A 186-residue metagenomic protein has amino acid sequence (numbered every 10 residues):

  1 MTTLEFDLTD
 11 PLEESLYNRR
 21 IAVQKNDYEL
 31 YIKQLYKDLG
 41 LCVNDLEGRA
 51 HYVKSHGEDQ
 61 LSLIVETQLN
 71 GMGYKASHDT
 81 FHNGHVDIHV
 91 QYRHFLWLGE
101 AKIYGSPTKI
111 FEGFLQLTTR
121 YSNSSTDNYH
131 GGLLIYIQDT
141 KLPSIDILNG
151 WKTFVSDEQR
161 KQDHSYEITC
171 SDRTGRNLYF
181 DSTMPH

Functional and structural regions predicted by a protein language model:
M1-D59: Interdomain/boundary linker segments immediately adjacent to catalytic/signaling cores
S55, S62-I88: A short acidic/basic microdomain associated with nuclease active sites
H89-L98: Active-site beta-strand-loop-beta-strand hairpin of nuclease catalytic cores that positions key catalytic residues
E100-K102, L133-I137: Conserved beta-strand segments of the P-loop GTPase G domain that flank and frequently precede/overlap
G105-L117, P143-S144: Active-site-adjacent loop/helix micro-motif of nuclease/hydrolase catalytic cores
S125-G131: Short glycine-/polar-rich loops that comprise or flank the Walker A/P-loop and associated switch/sensor motifs
Y136-H186: Domain-level recognition of nuclease-like catalytic cores that cleave nucleotide substrates
